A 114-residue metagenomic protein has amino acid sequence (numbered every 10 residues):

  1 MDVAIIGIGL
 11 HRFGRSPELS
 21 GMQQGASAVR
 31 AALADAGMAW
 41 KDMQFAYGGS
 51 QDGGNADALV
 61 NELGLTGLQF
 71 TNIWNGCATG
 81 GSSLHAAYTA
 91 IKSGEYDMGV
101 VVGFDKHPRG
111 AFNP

Functional and structural regions predicted by a protein language model:
M1-W74, T89-S93, F104-P114: Conserved "HGTGT" condensation-loop signature of ketosynthase/thiolase-family condensing enzymes that catalyze
C77: Functionally engaged cysteine thiol sites
G80: Short conserved active-site loop signatures built around small residues
D97-G103: A short, small-residue-rich loop immediately preceding and capping a beta-strand
